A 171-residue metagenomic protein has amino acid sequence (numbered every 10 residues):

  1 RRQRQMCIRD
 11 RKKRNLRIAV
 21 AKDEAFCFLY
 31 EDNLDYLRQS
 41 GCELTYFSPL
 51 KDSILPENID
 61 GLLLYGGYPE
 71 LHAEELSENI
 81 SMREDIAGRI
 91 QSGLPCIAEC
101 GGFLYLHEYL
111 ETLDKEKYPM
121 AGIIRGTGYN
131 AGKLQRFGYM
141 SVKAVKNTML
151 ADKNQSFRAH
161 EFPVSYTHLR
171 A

Functional and structural regions predicted by a protein language model:
Q3-D10, T167-A171: Conserved small/polar residues in nucleotide/adenosyl-binding loops
K13-R14, F26-Y36, E43-T45, F137-R170: C-terminal and late-domain segments of enzyme folds
N15-R17, M120: Residues that mark the start of a beta-strand
A19-D23, G67-H72: Glycine-rich phosphate/diphosphate-binding loops and the adjacent beta-loop-alpha structural elements that coordinate
A21, F47, L62-G66, E99-C100 (+1 more regions): Generic beta-strand/beta-sheet core signal
K22-E24, T127, S165: Residue-level signal for short, function-critical loop segments
F28-Y65, L71: Phosphate-binding active sites in nucleotide-utilizing proteins
P69-M149: Cysteine-nucleophile active-site neighborhood
